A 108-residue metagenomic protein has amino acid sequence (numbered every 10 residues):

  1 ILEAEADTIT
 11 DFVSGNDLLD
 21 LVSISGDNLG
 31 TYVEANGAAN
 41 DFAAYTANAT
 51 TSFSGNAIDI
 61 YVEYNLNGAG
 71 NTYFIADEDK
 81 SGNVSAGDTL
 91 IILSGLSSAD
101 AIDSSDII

Functional and structural regions predicted by a protein language model:
I1-I108: Acidic glycine/aspartate-rich repeat arrays in secreted/surface proteins
